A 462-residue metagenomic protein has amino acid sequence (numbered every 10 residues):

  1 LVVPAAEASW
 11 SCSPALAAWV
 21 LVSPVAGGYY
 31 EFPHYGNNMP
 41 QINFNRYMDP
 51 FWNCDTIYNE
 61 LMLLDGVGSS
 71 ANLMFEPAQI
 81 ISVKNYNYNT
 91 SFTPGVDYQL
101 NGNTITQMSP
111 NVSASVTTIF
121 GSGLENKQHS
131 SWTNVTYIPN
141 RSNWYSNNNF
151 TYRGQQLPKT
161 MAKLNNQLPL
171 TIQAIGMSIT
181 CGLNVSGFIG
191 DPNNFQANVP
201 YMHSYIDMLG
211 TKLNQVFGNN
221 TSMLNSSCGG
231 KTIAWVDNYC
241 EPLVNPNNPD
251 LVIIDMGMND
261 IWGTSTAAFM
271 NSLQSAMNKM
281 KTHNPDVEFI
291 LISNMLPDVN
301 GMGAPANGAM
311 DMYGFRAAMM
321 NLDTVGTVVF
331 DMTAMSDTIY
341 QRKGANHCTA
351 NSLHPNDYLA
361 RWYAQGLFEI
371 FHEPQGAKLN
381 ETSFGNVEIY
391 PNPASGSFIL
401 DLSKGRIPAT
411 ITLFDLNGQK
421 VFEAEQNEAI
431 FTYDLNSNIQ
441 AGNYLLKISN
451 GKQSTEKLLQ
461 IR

Functional and structural regions predicted by a protein language model:
V3, S11-Y29, P94-N101, V421: Low-complexity "stalk/linker" and mucin-like segments enriched in Ser/Thr/Pro/Ala/Gly
S9, N380-Y390, A394-R462: C-terminal outer-membrane/trafficking sorting elements
A26-N37, D434: Solvent-exposed segments in extracellular or luminal domains encompassing
N43-N103, Q107, H129, N134-N149: Extended beta-strand solenoid/passenger and fiber regions
S109-P169: Non-catalytic propeptide/linker segments at domain boundaries
W144-S226, C240-N248: Serine-esterase "nucleophile elbow" of acetyl-processing enzymes
D255-N259, M277-G314: Active-site segments of SGNH/GDSL-like serine hydrolases that catalyze O-acetyl group transfer/hydrolysis on lipids
L296-K378: Catalytic His-Asp segment of secreted/periplasmic serine-dependent ester chemistry enzymes
